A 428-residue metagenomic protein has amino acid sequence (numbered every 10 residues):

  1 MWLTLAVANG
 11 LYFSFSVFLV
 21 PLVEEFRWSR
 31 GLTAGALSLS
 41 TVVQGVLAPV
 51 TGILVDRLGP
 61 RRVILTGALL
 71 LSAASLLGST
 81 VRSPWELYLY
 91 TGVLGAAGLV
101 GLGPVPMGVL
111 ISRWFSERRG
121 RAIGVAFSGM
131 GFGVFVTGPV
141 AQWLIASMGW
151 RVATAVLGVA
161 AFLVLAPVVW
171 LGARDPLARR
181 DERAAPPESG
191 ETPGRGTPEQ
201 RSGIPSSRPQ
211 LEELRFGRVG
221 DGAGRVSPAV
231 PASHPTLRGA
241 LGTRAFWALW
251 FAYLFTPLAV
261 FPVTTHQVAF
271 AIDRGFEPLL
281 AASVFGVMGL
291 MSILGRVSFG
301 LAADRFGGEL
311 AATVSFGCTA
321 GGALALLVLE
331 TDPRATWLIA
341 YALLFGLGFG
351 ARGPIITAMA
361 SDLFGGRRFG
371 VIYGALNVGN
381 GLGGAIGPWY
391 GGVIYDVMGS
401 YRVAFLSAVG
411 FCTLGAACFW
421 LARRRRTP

Functional and structural regions predicted by a protein language model:
A6, A74, E86-L102, L254 (+1 more regions): Hydrophobic core of transmembrane alpha-helices in multi-pass small-molecule transporters, especially MFS/SLC-type
F13, T41-P49, V134-F135, G289-V297 (+1 more regions): Residue-level signature of mid-helix packing/kink "hotspots" within the transmembrane helices of 12-pass Major
F15-V20, R238-V297, G387: Extracytoplasmic gate region of multi-pass secondary transporters
L47-G59, R296-G307: Helix-to-loop junctions at the C-terminal end of transmembrane segments in multipass secondary transporters
L69-R82, C318-T331: C-terminal ends and interior cores of transmembrane alpha-helices in multi-pass membrane transporters/permeases
T91-S128, G365: Cytoplasmic helix-loop-helix junction between adjacent transmembrane helices in 12-TM secondary transporters
M130-A178: Helix-loop-helix hairpin linking two adjacent transmembrane segments in secondary transporters
G158-E188, F216-G220, G224, C418-R423: C-terminal membrane-cytosol helix-exit motif in multi-pass small-molecule transporters
